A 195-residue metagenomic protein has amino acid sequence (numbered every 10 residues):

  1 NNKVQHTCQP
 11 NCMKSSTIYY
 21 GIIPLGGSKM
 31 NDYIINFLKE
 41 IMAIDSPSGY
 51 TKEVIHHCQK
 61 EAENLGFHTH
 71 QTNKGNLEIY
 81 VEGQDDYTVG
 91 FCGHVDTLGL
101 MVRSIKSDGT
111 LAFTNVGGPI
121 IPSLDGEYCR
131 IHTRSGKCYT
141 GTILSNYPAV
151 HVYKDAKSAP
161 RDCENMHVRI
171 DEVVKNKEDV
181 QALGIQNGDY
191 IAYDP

Functional and structural regions predicted by a protein language model:
Q5-P195: N-terminal hydrophobic/helix-forming segments and targeting peptides
